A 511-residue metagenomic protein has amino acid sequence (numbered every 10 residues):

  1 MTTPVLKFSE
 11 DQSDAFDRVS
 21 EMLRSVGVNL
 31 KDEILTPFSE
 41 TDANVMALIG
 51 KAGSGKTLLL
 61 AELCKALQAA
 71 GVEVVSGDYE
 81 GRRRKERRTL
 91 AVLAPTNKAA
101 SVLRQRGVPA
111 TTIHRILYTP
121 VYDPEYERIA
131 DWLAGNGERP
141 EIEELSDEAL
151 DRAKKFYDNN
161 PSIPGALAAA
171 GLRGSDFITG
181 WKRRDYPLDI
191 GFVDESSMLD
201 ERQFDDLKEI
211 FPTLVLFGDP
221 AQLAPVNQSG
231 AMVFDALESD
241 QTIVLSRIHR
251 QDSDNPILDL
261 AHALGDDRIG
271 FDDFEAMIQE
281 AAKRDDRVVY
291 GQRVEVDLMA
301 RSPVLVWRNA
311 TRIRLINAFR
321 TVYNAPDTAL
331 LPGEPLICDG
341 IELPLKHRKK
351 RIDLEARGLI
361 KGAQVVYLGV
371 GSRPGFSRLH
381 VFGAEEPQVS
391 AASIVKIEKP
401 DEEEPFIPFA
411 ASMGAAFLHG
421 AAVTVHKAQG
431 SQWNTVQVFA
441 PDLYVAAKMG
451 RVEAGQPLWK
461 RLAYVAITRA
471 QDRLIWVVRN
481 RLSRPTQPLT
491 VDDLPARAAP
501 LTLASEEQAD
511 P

Functional and structural regions predicted by a protein language model:
T2-K31: N-terminal pre-Walker A segment at the start of P-loop NTPase domains
S9, L93, L305: Active-site-adjacent beta-strand anchor residues
Q12, T96, D200, W307-N309: Helix N-cap/beta->alpha junction signal
V19-S20, G27, E33, F38-D42 (+4 more regions): Conserved helicase motor core of P-loop NTPases
P37-R139, E143-M277: ASCE P-loop NTPase helicase motor core
T41, R84-R87, R183-P187, E209 (+4 more regions): Flexible, charged surface loops at secondary-structure boundaries
S54-A61, A110-I113, T119, A300-P511: Core RecA-like ATPase module of SF1/SF2 helicases and allied nucleic-acid translocases
E195-S197, G291-D297, A416-T424: Phosphate-interacting basic helix/loop segments used at nucleotide- and nucleic-acid interfaces
